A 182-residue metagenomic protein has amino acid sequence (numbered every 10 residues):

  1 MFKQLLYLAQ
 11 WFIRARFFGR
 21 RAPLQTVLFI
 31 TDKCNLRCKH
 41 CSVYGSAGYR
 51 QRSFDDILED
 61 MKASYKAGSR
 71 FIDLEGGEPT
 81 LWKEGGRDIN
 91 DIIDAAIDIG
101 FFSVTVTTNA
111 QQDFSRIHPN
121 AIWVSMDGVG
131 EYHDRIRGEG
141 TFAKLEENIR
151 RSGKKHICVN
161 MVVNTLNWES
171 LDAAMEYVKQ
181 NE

Functional and structural regions predicted by a protein language model:
F2-R116: Conserved alpha-helical substructure of the radical SAM core
K83-E182: Conserved AdoMet/S-adenosylmethionine-binding subsite of the radical SAM
